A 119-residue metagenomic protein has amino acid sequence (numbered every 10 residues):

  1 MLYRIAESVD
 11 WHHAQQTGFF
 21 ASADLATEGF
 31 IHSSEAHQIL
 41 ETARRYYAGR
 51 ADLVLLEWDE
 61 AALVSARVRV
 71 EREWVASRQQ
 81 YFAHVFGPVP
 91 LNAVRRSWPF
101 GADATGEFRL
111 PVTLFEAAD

Functional and structural regions predicted by a protein language model:
M1-D119: Conserved, structured core segments of small domains
